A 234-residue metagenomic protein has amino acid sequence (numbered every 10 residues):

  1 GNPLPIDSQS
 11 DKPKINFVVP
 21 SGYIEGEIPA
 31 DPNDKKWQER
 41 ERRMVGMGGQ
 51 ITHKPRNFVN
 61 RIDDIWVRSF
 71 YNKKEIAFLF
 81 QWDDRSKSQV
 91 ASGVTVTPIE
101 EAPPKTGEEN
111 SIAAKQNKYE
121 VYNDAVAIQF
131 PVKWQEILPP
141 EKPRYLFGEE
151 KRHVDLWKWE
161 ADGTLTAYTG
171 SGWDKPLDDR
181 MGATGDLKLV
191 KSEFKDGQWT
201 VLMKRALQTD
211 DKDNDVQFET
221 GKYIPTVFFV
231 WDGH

Functional and structural regions predicted by a protein language model:
G1-H234: Structural preference for beta-rich elements and adjacent junctions enriched in aromatics
